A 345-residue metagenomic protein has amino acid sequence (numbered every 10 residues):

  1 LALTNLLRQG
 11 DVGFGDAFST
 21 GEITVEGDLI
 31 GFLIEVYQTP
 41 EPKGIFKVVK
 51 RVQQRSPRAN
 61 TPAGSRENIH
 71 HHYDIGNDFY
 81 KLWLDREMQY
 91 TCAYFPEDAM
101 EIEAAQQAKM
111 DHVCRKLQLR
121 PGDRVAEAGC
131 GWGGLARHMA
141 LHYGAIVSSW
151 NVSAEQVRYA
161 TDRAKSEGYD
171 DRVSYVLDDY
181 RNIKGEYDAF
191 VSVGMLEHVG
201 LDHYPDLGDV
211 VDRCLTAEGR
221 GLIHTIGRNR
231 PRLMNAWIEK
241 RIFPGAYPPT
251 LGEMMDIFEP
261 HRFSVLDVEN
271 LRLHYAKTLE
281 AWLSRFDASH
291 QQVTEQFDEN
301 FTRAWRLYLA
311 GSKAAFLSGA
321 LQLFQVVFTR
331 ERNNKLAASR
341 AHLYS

Functional and structural regions predicted by a protein language model:
L1-M100, A104-Q106, H112: Feature captures hydrophobic
P121-G131: Conserved class I S-adenosyl-L-methionine
W132-Y143: Conserved SAM-binding loop of SAM-dependent methyltransferases across substrates and taxa, primarily the Class I
A160-T161: Conserved SAM-binding loop
R181-F190: A short acidic, Gly/Pro-enriched loop at the edge of an enzyme's catalytic core that lines a small-molecule cofactor
P205-E218: A short glycine-rich, Lys/Arg-flanked "PGG" loop and its adjoining helix->strand segment in the class I
E218-I226: Conserved beta-strand signature within the Rossmann-like core of class I S-adenosyl-L-methionine
I226-L336, L343-S345: Substrate-binding/catalytic lobe of Class I Rossmann-like enzymes that use SAM or dcSAM, i.e., the mid-to-C-terminal
